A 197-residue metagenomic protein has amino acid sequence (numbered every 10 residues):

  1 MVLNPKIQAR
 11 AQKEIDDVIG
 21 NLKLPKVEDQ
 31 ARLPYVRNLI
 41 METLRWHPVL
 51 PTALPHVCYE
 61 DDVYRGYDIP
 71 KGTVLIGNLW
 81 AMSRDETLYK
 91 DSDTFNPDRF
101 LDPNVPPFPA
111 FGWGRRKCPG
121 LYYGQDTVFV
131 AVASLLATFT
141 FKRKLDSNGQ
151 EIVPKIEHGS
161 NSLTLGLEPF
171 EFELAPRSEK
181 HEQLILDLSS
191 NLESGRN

Functional and structural regions predicted by a protein language model:
M1-D16, T43, T73-N78, P109-A110 (+3 more regions): Central I-helix of cytochrome P450 enzymes
P5-Q8, Y123-L165, H181: Cytochrome P450 heme-binding "Cys pocket" and the immediately downstream C-terminal segment
A9, D61-V63, G77-P103: Conserved cytochrome P450 K-helix/beta-meander segment immediately N-terminal to the heme-binding cysteine loop
D16-E28, T52-A53, S160, G195-R196: Cytochrome P450 catalytic-domain "roof"
K26-R65, E86: Conserved cytochrome P450 K-helix E-x-x-R motif and the immediately C-terminal K′/meander segment
R65, F100-V132, I156-N161: Cytochrome P450 heme-thiolate "Cys pocket" and heme-binding signature region
V74, A81-M82, R115-R116, L136 (+2 more regions): Conserved beta-strand elements of beta-rich interaction domains across eukaryotes, especially beta-propellers
L188-N197: Short, cationic low-complexity segments
